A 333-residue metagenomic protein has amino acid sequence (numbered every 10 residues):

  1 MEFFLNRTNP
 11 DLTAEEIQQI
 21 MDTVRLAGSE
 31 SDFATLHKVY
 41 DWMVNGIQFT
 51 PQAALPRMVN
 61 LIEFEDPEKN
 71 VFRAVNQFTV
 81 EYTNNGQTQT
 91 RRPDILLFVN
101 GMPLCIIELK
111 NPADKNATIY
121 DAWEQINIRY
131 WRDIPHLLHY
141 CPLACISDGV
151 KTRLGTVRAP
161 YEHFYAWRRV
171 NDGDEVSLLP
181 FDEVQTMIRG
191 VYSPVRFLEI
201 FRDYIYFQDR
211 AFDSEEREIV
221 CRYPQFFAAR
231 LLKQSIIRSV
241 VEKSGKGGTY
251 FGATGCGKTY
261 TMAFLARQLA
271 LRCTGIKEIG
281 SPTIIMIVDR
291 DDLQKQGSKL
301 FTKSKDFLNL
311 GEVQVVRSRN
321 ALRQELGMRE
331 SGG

Functional and structural regions predicted by a protein language model:
M1-T283, V288, D292-L308, R329-G332: ATP-dependent helicase/translocase motor core
G247, E312-A321: Long, charged, glycine-rich C-terminal linkers/tails
R319-G333: Conserved motor-coupling elements within RecA-like helicase/translocase cores
